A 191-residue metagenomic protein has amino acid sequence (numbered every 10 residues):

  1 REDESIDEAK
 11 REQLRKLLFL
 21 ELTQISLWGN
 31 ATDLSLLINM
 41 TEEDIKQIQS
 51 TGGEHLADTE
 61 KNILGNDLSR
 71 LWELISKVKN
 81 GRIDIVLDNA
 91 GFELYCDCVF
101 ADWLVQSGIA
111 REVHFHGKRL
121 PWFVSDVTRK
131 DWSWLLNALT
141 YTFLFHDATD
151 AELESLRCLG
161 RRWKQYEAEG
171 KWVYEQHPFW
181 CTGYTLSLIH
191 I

Functional and structural regions predicted by a protein language model:
R1-R82: Non-catalytic accessory regions outside enzyme or core folds
R82-D84, R111-H114, K171-W172: Beta-sheet entry/capping signal
V86-C98, R119-W122: Gly/Ser/Thr-rich loops at beta-strand to alpha-helix junctions that form or flank small-molecule/cofactor-binding
E93-H114: Histidine-anchored nucleotide/phosphate-binding helix
S107-V124, S133-T142: Glycine-rich phosphate/diphosphate-binding loop of Rossmann-like nucleotide-binding domains
T128-W172: Acidic, Ser/Thr-rich peripheral helices and adjacent loops at domain boundaries
H177-W180: A conserved mid-domain beta-alpha-beta active-site/ligand-binding segment of alpha/beta enzyme cores
I189-I191: Conserved small/polar residues in nucleotide/adenosyl-binding loops
